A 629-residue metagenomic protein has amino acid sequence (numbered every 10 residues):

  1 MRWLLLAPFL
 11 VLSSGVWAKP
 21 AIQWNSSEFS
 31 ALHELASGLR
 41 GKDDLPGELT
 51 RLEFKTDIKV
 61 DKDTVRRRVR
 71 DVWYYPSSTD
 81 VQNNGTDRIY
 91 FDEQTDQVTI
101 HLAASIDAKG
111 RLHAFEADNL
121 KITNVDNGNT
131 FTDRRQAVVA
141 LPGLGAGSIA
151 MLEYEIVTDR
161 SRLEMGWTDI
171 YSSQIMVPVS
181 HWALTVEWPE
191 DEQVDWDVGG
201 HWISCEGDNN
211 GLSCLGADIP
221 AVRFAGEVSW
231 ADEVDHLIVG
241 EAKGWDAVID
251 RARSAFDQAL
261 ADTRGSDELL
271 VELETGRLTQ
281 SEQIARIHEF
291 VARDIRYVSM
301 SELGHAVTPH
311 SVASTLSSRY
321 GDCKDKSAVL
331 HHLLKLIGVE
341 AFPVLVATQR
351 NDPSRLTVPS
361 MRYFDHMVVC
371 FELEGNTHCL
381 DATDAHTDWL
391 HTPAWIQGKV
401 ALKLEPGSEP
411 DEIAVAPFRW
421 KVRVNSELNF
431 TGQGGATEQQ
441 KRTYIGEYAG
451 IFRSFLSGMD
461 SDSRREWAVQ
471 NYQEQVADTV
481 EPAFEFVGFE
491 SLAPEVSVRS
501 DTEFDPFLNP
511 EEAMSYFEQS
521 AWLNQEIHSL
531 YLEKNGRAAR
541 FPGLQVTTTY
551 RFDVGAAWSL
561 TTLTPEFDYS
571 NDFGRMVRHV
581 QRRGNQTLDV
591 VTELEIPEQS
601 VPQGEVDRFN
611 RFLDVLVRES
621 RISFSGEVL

Functional and structural regions predicted by a protein language model:
M1-W3: Positively charged n-region of N-terminal signal peptides that target proteins for export
L6-L10: Hydrophobic helical h-region of N-terminal Sec-dependent signal peptides in bacterial secretory/periplasmic proteins
S13-G15: N-terminal signal peptide c-region/cleavage motif recognized by signal peptidases
K19-L629: A sensor for short, sequence-defined functional sites
